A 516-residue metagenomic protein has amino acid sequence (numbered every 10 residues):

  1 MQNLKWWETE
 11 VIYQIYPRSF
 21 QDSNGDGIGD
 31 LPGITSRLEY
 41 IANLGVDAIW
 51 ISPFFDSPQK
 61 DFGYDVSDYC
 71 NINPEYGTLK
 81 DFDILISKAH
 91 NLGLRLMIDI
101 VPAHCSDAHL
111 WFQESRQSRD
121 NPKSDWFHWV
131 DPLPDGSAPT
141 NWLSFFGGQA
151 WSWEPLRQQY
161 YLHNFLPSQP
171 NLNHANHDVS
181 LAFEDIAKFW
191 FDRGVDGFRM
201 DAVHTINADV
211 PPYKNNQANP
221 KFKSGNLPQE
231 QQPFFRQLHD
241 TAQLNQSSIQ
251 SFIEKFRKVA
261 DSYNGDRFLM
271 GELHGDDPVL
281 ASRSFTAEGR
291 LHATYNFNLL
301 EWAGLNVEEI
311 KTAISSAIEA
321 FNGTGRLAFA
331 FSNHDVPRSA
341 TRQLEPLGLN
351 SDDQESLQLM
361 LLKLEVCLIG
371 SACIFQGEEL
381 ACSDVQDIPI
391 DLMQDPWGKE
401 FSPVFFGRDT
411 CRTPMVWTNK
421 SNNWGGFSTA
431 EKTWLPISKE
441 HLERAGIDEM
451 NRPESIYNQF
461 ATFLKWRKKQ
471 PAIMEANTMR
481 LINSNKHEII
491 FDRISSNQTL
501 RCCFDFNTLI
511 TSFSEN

Functional and structural regions predicted by a protein language model:
Q2-K188, D192, T205-D276, M415: Acidic/aromatic-lined carbohydrate-recognition and catalytic surfaces of CAZymes acting on diverse glycans
W6-E8, P211, N216-T241, S251-E254 (+9 more regions): Loop/helix patches that line or flank the sugar-binding groove of alpha-linked glycan CAZymes
I28-L31, G45, L79, S180 (+5 more regions): Generic detection of long, well-ordered alpha-helical segments
W50, L96-D99, G197-A202, F268-E272 (+2 more regions): A structural signal for short, well-ordered beta-strand segments and their strand-loop junctions that often border
A187-F198, L364-E365: Conserved catalytic-core segments centered on acid/base and nucleophilic motifs
L280: Catalytic core of soluble alpha/beta enzymes
E515-N516: Solvent-exposed beta-hairpin/edge-strand motifs
